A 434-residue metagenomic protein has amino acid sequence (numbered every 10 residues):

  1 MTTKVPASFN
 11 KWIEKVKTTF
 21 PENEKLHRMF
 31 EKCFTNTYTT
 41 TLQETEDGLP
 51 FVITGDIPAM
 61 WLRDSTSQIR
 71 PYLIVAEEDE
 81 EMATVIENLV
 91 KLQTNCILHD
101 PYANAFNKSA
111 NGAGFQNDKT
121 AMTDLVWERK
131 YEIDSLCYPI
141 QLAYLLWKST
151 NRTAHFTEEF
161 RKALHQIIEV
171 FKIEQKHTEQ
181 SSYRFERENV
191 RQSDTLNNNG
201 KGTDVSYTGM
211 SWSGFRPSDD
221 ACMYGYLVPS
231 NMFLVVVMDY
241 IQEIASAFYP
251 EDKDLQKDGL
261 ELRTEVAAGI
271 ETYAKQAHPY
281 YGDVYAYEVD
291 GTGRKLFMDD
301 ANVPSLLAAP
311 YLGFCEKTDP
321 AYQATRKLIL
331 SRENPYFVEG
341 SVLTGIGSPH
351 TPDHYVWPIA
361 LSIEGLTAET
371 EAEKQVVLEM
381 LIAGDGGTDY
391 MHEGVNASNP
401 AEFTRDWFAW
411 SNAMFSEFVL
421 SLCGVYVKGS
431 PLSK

Functional and structural regions predicted by a protein language model:
M1-H27, E80, V85, L89 (+3 more regions): Long, acidic, intrinsically disordered low-complexity segments
M1-R63: Low-complexity, Ser/Thr/Pro/Gly-enriched N-terminal "stalk/linker" regions
S8-E22, S67-E80, Y138-T153, M232-E251 (+3 more regions): Well-ordered alpha-helical scaffold segments within catalytic/enzyme domains
V16-K32, L145, Q192-N197, V266 (+6 more regions): Hydrophobic alpha-helical transmembrane segments of multi-pass integral membrane proteins
M29, E80-C96, R152-E174, I241-I244 (+4 more regions): Extended, well-ordered alpha-helical scaffold segments
P58-I86, V90-R191, A409-C423: Aromatic-rich carbohydrate-recognition surfaces in CAZymes
L62, L98-A105, S109, F115-A121 (+3 more regions): Extended ligand-binding clefts on enzyme/binding-domain cores
D118-D124, R129-E132, M298-E316, H354-K434: C-terminal capping/lid segments that line or modulate ligand- or cofactor-binding pockets
